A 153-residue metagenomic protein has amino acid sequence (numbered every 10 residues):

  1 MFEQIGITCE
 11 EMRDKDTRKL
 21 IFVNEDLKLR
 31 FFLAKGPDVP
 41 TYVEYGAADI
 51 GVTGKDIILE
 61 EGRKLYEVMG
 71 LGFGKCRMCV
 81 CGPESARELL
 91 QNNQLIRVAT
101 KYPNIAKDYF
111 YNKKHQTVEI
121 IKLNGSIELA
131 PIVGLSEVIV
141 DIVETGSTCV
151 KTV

Functional and structural regions predicted by a protein language model:
M1-V153: Domain-level signature for soluble enzymes in the chorismate/prephenate branch of the shikimate pathway
